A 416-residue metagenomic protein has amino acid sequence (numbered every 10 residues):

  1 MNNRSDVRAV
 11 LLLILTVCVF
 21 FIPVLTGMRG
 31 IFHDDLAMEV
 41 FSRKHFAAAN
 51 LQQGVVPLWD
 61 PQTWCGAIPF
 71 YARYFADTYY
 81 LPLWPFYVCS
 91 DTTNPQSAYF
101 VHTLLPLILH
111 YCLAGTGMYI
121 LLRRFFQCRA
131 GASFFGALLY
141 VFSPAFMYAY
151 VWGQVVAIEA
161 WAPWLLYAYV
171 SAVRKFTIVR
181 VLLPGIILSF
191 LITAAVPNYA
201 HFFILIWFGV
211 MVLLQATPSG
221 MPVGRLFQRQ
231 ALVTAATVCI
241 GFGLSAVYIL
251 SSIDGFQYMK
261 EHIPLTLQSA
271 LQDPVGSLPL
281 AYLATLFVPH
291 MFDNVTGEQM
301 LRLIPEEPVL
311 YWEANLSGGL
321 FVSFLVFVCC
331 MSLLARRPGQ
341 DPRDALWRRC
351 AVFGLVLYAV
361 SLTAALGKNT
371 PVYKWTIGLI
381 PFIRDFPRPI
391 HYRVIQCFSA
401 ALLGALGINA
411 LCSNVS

Functional and structural regions predicted by a protein language model:
M1-P23, R225-V238, M331, P338-G354: Start-transfer (signal-anchor) and selected internal transmembrane alpha helices of multi-pass inner/ER membrane
M1-S5, F125, V170-V181, V212-R229 (+2 more regions): Membrane-interface junctions at the ends of membrane-embedded or membrane-associated helices
R8-S42, T237-D254, V360-T363: Transmembrane signal-anchor helices characteristic of membrane glycosylation enzymes that use polyprenol
L13, I108, L113-F125, A130-A216 (+1 more regions): Membrane-embedded helix bundles of polyisoprenyl
T16-G115, L138-A160, Q268-L320, A365-I383 (+1 more regions): Membrane-interface coil-to-helix junctions
W161-Y167, F203-V210, L320-V328, R393-I408: Hydrophobic cores of alpha-helical transmembrane segments in multi-pass inner/ER membrane proteins, independent
H201, L232-G297: Transmembrane catalytic cores of multi-pass membrane glycosyltransferases and polysaccharide-assembly enzymes
D341-I380: Transmembrane alpha-helix segments characteristic of polytopic inner-membrane glycan-assembly/cell-envelope
